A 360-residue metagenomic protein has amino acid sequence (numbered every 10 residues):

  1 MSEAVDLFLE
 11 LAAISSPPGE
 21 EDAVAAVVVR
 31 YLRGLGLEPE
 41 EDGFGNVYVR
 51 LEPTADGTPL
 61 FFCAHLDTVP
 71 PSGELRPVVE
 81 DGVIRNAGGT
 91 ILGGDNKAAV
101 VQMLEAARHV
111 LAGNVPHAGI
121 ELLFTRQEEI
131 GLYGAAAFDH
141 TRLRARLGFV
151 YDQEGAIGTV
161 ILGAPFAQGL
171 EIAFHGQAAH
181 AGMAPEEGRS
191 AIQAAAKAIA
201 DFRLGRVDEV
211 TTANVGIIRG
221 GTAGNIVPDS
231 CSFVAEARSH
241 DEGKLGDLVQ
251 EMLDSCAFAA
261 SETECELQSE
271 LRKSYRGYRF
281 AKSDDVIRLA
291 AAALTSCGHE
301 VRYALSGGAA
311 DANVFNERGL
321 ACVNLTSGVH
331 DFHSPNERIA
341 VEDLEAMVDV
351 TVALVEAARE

Functional and structural regions predicted by a protein language model:
S2-R85: Acidic/His- and Gly-rich active-site-bordering loop/insert found across diverse amide/peptide-bond hydrolases
L9-A13, V47, N214-G221, E236-A237 (+3 more regions): A short beta-alpha structural unit
E38, L92, K97-P165, G169 (+5 more regions): Acidic/histidine-rich catalytic neighborhood of metal-dependent amide-processing enzymes
F62, V83-E129, Q168-F174, M183-G205 (+3 more regions): Alpha-helical metal-binding/catalytic segments enriched in His/Glu/Asp
V79-T90, A173-A179, C297, V329-H333: Glycine/charged-rich beta-loop-alpha catalytic/anionic-binding loops adjacent to active sites
A184-I218, I226, G243-L267: Acidic-enriched catalytic cores of C-N bond-cleaving enzymes acting on peptides and small amides
Q193-D208, N214, V249, Y275-C322: Active-site-adjacent substrate-binding region of metalloamidase/peptidase-like peptide-processing proteins
I218, D229, E300-V350, L354-A358: Zn-dependent metallopeptidase/amidohydrolase metal-coordination segment
